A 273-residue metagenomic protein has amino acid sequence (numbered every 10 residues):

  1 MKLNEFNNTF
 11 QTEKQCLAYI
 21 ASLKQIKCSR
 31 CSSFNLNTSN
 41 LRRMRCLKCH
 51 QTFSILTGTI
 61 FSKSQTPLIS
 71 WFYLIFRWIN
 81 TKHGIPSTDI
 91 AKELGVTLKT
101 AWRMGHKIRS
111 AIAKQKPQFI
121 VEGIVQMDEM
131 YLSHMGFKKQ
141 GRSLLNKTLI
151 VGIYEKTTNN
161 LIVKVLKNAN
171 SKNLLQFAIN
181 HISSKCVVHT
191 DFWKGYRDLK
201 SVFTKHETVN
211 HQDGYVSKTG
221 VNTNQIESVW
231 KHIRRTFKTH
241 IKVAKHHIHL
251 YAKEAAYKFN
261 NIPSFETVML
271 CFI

Functional and structural regions predicted by a protein language model:
M1-I273: Residue-level recognition of single "structural anchor" positions that define or cap local secondary structure
